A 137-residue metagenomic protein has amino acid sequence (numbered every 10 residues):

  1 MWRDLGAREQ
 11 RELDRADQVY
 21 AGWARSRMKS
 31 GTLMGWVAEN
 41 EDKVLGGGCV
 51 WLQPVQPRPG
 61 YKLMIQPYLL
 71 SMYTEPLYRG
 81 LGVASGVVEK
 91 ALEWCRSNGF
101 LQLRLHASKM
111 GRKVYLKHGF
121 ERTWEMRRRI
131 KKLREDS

Functional and structural regions predicted by a protein language model:
W2-W23: Conserved GNAT-fold acetyl-CoA-binding loop/helix
G22-V37, Y68: A short helix-loop-beta-strand connector motif used in the catalytic cores of GNAT acetyltransferases and, in some
V37, K43-L52, Y68, Y73: Conserved beta-strand in the GNAT
V55-R58, R104-H106, M110, L116 (+1 more regions): Conserved catalytic-core motifs of GNAT/GCN5-like acyltransferases
G60-P76, R127-R128: Conserved acetyl-CoA binding element of GNAT-fold acetyltransferases
Y78, G82-K90: Conserved acetyl-CoA pyrophosphate-binding loop and the N-cap/start of the following alpha-helix in GNAT-like
V88, C95-A107: Conserved GNAT acetyl-CoA-binding A-motif
